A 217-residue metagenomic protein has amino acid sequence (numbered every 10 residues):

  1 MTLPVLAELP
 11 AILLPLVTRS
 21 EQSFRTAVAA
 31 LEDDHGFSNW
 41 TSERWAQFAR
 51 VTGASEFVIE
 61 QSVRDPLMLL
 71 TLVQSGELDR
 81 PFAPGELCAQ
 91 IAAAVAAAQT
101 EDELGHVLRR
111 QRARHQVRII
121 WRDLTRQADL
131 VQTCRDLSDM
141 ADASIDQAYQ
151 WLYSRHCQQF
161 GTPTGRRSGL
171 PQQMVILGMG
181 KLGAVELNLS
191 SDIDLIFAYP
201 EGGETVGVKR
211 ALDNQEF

Functional and structural regions predicted by a protein language model:
M1-F217: Non-catalytic regulatory/linker segments of enzymes
